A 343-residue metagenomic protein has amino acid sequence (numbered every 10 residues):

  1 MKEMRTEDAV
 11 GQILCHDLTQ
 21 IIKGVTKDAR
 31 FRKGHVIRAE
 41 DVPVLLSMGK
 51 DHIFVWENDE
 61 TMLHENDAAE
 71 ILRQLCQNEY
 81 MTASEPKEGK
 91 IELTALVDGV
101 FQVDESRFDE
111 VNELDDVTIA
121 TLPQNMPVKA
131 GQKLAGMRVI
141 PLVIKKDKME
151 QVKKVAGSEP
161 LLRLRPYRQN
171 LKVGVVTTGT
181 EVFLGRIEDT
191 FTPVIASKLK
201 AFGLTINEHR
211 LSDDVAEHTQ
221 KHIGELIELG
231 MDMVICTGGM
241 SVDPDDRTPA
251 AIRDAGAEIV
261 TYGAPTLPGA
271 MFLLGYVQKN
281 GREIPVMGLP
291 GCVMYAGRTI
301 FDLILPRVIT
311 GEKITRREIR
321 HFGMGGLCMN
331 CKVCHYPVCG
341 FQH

Functional and structural regions predicted by a protein language model:
M1-E88: Short, low-complexity N-terminal leaders and the immediately following helix N-cap/first helix
E7-G11, A29, A83-P86, M126-V128 (+4 more regions): Solvent-exposed alpha-helices and their adjacent loops that cap or buttress functional pockets in soluble metabolic
A29, K33, E85, V100-E113 (+3 more regions): C-terminal terminal segments
R32, R38, P123, P127-A130 (+1 more regions): Residue-level recognition of short, solvent-exposed, well-ordered loop/turn junctions that link secondary-structure
V55-W56, M81-P86, I144-K146, T205-H209 (+1 more regions): Flexible, glycine/charged-enriched surface loops at secondary-structure junctions
D59-R168: Extended, charged alpha/beta regions that create polyanion-binding interfaces
E159-D214, H218: Glycine-rich phosphate/diphosphate-binding loop of Rossmann-like nucleotide-binding domains
T180, N207-Q342: Short glycine/threonine-rich loop/turn motifs
